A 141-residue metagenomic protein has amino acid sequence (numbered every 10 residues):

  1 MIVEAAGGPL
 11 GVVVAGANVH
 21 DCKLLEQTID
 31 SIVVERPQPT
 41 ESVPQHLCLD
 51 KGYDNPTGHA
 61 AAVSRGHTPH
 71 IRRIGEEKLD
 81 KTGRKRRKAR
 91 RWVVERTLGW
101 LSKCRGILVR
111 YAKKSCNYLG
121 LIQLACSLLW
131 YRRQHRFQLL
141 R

Functional and structural regions predicted by a protein language model:
E4: Short, acidic, Ser/Thr-enriched surface-loop or helix-capping motifs
V13-Q38: Active-site beta-loop-alpha junctions of metal-dependent nucleic acid enzymes, especially the RNase H-like/DDE
N18, P37-S115: Helix-centered, glycine/charged polyanion-binding patches within enzymatic domains that contact phosphate-containing
L25, D50, L124: Residue-level signal for inorganic ion chemistry
V34-P37, G106, L129, R133: Generic structural signal for secondary-structure transition and capping sites
Y118-R141: C-terminal domain-tail junction helix/linker
